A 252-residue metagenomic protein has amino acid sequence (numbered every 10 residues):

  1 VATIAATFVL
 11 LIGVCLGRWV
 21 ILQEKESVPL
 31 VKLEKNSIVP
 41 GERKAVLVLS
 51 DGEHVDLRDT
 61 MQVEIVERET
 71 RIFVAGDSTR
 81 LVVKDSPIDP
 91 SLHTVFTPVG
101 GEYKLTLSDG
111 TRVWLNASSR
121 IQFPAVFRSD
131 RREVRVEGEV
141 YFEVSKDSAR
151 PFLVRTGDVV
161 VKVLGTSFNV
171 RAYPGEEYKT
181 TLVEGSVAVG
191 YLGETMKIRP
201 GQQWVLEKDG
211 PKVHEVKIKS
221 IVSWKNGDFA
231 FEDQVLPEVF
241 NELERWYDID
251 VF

Functional and structural regions predicted by a protein language model:
A2-I4, G13-F252: A residue-level detector for the "anchor" residue at the start of short, highly conserved motifs
